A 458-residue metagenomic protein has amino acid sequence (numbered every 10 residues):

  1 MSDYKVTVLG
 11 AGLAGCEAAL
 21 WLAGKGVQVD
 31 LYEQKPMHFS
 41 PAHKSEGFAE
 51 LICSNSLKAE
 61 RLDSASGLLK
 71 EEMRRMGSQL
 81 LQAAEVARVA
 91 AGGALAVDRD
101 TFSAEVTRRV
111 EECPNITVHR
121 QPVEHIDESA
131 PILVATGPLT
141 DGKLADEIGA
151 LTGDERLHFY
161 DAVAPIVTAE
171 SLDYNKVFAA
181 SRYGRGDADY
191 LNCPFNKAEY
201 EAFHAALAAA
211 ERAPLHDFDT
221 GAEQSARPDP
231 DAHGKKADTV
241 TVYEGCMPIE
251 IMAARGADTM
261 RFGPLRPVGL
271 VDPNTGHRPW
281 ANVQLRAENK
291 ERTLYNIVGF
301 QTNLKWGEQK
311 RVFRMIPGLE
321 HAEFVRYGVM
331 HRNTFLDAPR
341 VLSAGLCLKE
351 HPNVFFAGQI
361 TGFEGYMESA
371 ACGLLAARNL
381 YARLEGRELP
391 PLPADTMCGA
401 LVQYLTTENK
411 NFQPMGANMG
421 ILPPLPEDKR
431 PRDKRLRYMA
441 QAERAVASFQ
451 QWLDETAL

Functional and structural regions predicted by a protein language model:
S2-A14: Beta1/beta-strand and adjacent pyrophosphate-binding region of the FAD-binding site in flavoprotein oxidoreductases
L20-Q82, A394-L405: N-terminal FAD cofactor-binding segment of flavoenzymes
E50-R61, E85-T101, E105: Dinucleotide-binding Rossmann-like beta1-alpha1 core, especially the glycine-rich loop that anchors the ADP
R99-V118: Helical element adjacent to the flavin cofactor pocket in flavoenzyme catalytic cores
E112-R286, E291, Y295-W306, K310-R311: Predominantly flavin-linked oxidoreductase catalytic cores and closely associated redox partners
I297-F363, A370-C372, P390-T407, F412-N418 (+1 more regions): A glycine-rich dinucleotide-binding beta-alpha-beta segment and adjacent secondary-structure elements that constitute
S369-P391: Internal hydrophobic alpha-helix adjacent to the cofactor/substrate pocket in enzyme cavities
F412-L458: C-terminal auxiliary extensions adjacent to catalytic cores
